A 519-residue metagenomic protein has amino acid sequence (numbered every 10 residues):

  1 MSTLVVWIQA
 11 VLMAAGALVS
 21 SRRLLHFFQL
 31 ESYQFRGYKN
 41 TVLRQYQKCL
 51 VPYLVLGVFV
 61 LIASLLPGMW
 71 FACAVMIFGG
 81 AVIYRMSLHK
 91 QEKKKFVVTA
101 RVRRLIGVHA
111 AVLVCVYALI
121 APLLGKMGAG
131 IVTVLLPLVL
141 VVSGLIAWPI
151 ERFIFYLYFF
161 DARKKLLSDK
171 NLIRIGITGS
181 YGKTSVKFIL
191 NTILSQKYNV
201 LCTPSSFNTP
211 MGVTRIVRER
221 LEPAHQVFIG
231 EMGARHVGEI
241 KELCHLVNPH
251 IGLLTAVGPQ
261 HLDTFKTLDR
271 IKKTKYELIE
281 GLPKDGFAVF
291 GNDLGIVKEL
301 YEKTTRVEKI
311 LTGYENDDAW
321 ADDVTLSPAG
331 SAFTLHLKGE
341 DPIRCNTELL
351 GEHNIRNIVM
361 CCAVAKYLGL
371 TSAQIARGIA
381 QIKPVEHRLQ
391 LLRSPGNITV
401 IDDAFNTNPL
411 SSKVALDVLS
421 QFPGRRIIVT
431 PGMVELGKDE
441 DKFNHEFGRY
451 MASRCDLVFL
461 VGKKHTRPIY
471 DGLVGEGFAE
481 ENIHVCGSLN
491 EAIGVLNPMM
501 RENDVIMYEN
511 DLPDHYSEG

Functional and structural regions predicted by a protein language model:
M1-K126, V134-R152, A363-S372, R377-H387 (+1 more regions): ATP-dependent carboxylate-amine ligase
S143-K170: Transmembrane-cytosolic junction motif
R163-N208: Walker A (P-loop) phosphate-binding motif
T209-P210, T214, H236-E242: Membrane-embedded segments
M211-F228: P-loop NTPase switch/communication element
H225-I240, V400-N406: Switch II (G3) loop of P-loop NTPases
N248-H250: Proline-aspartate-enriched helix->loop->beta-strand connector
L254-T399, G424, R449-L457, T466-I483: Acidic, Mg2+-coordinating active-site environments of NTP-dependent enzymes
